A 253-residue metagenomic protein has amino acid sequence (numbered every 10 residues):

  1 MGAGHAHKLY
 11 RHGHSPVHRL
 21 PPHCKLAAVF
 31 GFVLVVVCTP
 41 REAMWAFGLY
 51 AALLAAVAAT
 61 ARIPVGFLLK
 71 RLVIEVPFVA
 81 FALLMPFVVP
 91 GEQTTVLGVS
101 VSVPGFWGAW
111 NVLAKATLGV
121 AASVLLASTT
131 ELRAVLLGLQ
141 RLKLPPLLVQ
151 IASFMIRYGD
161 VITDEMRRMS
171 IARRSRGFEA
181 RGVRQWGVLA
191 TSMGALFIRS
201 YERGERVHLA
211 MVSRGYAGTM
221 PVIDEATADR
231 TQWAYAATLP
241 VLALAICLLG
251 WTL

Functional and structural regions predicted by a protein language model:
M1-E42, A46-T60, I162-L253: Transmembrane alpha-helix interface motif
R62-L69: Membrane-interface helix-boundary motifs at transmembrane edges
P64, S102, D229-R230: A diffuse structural propensity rather than consistent per-protein peaks
R71-E179: Juxtamembrane/interface alpha-helical elements of multi-pass membrane proteins
